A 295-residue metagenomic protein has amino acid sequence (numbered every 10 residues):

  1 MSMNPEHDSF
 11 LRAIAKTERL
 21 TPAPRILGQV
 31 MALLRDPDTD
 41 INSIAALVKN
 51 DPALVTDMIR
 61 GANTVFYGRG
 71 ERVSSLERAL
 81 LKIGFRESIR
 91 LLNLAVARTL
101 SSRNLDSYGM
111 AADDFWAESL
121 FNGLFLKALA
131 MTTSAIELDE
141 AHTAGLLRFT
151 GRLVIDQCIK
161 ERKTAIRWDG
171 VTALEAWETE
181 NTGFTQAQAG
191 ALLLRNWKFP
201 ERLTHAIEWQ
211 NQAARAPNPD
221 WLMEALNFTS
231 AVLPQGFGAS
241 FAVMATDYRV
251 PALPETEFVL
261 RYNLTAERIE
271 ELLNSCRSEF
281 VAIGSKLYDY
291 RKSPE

Functional and structural regions predicted by a protein language model:
M1-M3, L260, L264-E295: Terminal targeting/low-complexity segments that flank the catalytic cores of oxidoreductases
M1-R162, A173-V250, S278, Y290-E295: Conserved alpha-helical "signature site" that marks functionally important helical segments or helix/loop junctions
E18, A245, R249-E271: Charged, low-complexity C-terminal accessory regions
A165, D169-V171: Flexible internal linker/loop segments at domain or repeat junctions
